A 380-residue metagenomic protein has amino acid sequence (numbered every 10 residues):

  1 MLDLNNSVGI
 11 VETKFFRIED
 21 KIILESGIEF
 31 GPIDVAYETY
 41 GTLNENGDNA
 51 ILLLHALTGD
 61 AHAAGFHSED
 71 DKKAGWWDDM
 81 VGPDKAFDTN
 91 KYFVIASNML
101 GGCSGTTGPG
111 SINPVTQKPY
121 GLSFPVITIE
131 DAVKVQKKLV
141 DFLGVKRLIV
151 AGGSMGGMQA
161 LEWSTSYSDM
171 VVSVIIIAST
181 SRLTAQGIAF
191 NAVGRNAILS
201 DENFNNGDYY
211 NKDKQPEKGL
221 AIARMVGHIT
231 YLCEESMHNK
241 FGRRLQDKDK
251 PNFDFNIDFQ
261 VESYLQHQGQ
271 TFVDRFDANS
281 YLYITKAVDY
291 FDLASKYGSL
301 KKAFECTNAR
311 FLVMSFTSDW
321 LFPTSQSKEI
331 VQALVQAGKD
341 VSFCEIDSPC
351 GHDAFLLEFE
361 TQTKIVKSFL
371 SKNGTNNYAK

Functional and structural regions predicted by a protein language model:
M1-L53, H67: Catalytic-loop region of hydrolases
E38, T42, G47-N113: N-terminal cap/lid subdomain of alpha/beta-hydrolase-fold enzymes
Q117-P119, S123, E130-L148: Conserved acidic catalytic loop of the alpha/beta-hydrolase fold
K146-I188: Conserved hydrolase catalytic core segment
I176-T271: Alpha/beta-hydrolase-fold enzymes
K296-L300, P323-A333: Short alpha-helix in the alpha/beta-hydrolase fold that links the catalytic acid
T307, V313-S315: Short beta-strand/loop motif that positions the catalytic acidic residue of the alpha/beta-hydrolase fold
E329, V335-K380: Catalytic active-site module of serine/aspartate enzymes centered on a nucleophile-bearing elbow/loop
